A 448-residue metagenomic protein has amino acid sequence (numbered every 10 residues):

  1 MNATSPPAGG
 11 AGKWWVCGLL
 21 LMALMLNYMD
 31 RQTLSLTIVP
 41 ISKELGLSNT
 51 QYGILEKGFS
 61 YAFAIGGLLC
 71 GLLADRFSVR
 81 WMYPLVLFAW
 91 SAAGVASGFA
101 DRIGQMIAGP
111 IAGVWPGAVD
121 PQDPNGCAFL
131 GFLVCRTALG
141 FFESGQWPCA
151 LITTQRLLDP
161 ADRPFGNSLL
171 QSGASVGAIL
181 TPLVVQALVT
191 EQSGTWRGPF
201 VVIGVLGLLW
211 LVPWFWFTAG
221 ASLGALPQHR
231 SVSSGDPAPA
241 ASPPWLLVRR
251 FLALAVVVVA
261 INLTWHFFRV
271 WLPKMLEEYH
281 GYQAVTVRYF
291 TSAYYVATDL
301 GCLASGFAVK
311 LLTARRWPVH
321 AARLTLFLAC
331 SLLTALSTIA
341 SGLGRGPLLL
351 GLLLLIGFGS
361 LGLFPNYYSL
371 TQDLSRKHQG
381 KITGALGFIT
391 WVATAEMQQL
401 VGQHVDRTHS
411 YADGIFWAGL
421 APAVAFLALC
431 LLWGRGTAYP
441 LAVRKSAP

Functional and structural regions predicted by a protein language model:
Q32, S60-L68, A178-I179, Y295-D299 (+2 more regions): Residue-level signature of mid-helix packing/kink "hotspots" within the transmembrane helices of 12-pass Major
L34-S35, R249-L303, F364, Q398: Extracytoplasmic gate region of multi-pass secondary transporters
F88-N125, A329-G344: C-terminal ends and interior cores of transmembrane alpha-helices in multi-pass membrane transporters/permeases
G131, C135-A174: Cytoplasmic helix-loop-helix junction between adjacent transmembrane helices in 12-TM secondary transporters
P164-L183, T298-C302, G387-M397: Glycine-rich segments within core transmembrane alpha-helices of 12-TM secondary carriers
L170-S222: Helix-loop-helix hairpin linking two adjacent transmembrane segments in secondary transporters
C302, R376-R407: A late C-terminal transmembrane helix in Major Facilitator Superfamily
H320-Y367: C-terminal transmembrane helical hairpin of 12-TM major facilitator-type secondary transporters
